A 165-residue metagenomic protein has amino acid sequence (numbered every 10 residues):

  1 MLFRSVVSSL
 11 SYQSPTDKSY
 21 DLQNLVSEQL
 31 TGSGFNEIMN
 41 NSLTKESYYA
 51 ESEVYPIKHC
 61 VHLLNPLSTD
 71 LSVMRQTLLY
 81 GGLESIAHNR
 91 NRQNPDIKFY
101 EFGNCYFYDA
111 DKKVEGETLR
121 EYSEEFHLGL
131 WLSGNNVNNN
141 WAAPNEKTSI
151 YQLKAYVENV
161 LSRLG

Functional and structural regions predicted by a protein language model:
M1-G165: Extended beta-strand-rich architecture
